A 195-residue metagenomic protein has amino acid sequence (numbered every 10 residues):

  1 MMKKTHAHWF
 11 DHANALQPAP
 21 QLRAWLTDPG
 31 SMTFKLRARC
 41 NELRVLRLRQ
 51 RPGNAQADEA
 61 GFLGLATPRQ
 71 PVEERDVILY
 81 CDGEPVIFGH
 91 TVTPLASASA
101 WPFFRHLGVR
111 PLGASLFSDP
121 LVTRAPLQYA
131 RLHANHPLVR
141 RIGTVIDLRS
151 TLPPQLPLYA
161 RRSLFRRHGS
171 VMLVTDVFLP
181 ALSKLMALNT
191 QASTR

Functional and structural regions predicted by a protein language model:
M1-R161, F165-R195: N-terminal domain-onset segments
